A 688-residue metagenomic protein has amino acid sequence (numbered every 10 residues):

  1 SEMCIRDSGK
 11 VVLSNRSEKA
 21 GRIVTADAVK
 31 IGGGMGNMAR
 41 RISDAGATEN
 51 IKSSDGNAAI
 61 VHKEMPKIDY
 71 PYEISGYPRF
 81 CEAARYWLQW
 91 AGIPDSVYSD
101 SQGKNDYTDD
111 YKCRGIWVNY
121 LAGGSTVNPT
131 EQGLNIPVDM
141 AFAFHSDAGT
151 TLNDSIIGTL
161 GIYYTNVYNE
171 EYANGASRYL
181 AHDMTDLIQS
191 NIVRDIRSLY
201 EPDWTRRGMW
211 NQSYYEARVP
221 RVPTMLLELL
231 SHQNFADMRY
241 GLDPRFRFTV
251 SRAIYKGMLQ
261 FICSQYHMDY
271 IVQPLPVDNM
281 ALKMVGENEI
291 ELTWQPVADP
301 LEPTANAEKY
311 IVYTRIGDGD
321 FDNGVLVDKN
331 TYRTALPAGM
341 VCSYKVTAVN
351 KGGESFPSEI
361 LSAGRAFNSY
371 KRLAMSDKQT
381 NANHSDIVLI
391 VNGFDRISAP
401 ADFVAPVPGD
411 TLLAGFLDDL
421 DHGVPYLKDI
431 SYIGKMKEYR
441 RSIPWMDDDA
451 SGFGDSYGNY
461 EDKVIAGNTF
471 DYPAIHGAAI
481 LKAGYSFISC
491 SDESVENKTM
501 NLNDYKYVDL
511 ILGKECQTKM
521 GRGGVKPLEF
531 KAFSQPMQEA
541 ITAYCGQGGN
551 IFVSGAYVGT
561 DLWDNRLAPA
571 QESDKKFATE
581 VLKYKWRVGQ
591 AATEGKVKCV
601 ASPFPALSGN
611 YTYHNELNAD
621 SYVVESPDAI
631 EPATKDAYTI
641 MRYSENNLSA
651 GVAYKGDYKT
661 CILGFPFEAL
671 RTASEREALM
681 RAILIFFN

Functional and structural regions predicted by a protein language model:
M3-I5: Short, small-residue-biased leader/transition segments that mark boundaries at the very start of proteins
V11-R22: Short beta-strand-plus-loop segments that form exposed binding edges in beta-rich domains
G32-G34, S125, M140-E170, Y200-M268 (+1 more regions): Active-site-adjacent mobile loop/cap segments within catalytic or ligand-binding domains
F261-T304, G353-H384: Pro/Thr/Ser/Gly-rich low-complexity, intrinsically disordered linker/stalk tracts
R333-S355: Beta-strand-rich modules
R365-Y505, I511, R681-N688: Aromatic-Pro/Gly-enriched surface loop or interdomain linker that acts as a lid/target-recognition segment
A382-F394, A401-A414, E461, M500-R566 (+2 more regions): Short alpha-beta junction capping motif
E515-S621, A637: A glycine-rich, often tryptophan-bearing local segment used as a flexible ligand/cofactor-contacting loop or short
